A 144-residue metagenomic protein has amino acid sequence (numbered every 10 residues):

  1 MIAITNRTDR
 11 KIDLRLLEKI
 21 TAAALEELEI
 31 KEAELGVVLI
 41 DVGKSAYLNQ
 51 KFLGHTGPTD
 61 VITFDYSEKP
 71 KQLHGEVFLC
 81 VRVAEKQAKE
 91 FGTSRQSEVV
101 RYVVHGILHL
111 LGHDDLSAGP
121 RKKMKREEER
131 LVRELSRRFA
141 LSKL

Functional and structural regions predicted by a protein language model:
M1-V100, L111-L144: An acidic/histidine-cluster motif and surrounding catalytic segment that typifies divalent-metal-assisted enzyme active
L108: Conserved ATP-binding N-box helix of the HATPase_c
